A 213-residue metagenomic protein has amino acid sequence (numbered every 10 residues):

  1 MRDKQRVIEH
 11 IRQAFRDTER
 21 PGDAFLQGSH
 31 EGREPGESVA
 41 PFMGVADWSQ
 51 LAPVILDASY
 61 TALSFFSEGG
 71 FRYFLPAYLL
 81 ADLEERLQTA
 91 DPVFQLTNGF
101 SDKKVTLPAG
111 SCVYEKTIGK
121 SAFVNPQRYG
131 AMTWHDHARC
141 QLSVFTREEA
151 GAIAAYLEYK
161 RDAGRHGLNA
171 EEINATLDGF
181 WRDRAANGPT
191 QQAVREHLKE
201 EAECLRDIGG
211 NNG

Functional and structural regions predicted by a protein language model:
R2-K4, E9-K116, S121-Y129, R139-E148 (+2 more regions): Alpha-helical solenoid scaffolds in large eukaryotic transport, assembly, and signaling factors
P108-G213: Intrinsically disordered, low-complexity, charge-dense segments enriched in Lys/Arg and Glu/Asp interspersed
